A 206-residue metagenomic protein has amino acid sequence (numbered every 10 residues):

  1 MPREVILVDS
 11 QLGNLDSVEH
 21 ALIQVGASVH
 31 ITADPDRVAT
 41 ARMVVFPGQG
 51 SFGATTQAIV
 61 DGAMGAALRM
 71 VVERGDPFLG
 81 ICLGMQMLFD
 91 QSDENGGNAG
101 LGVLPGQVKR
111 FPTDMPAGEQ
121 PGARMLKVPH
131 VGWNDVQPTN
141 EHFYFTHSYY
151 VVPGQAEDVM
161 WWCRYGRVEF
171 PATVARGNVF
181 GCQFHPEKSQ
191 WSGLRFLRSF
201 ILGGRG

Functional and structural regions predicted by a protein language model:
M1-D76, L83, Q107-D114, S192-G206: N-terminal beta1-alpha1 cap of cysteine-dependent amidohydrolase-like domains
R3, N140-E141, A175-F180: Beta-strand-turn-beta hairpins that frame and shape the catalytic cleft of phosphate-ester-processing enzymes
D9, F143-F145, F180-F184: Active-site-proximal beta-strand elements of phosphoester/diester hydrolases
L12, M85, Y150, K188: Short, glycine/acidic-enriched loop or turn micro-motifs at the edges of active sites
C82, H147, H185: Histidine-centered divalent metal-coordination motifs
C82, Q86-L88: Glycine-rich nucleophile elbow surrounding the catalytic serine of serine-hydrolase chemistry
Q91-R167: Pocket-forming structural segment of enzyme catalytic cores
V151-G206: C-terminal and late-domain segments of enzyme folds
